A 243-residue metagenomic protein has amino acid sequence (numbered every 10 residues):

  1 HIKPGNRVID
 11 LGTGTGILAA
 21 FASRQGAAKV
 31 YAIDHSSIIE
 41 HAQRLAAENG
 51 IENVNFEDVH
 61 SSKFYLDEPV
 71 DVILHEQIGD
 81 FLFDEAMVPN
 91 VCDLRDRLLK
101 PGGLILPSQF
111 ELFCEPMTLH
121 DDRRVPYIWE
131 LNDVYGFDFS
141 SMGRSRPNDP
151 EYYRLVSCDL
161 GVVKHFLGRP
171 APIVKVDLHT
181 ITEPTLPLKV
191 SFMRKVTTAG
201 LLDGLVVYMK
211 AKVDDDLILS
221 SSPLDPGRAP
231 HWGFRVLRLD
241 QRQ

Functional and structural regions predicted by a protein language model:
H1-L11, G16-Q243: Class I SAM-binding transferase module
